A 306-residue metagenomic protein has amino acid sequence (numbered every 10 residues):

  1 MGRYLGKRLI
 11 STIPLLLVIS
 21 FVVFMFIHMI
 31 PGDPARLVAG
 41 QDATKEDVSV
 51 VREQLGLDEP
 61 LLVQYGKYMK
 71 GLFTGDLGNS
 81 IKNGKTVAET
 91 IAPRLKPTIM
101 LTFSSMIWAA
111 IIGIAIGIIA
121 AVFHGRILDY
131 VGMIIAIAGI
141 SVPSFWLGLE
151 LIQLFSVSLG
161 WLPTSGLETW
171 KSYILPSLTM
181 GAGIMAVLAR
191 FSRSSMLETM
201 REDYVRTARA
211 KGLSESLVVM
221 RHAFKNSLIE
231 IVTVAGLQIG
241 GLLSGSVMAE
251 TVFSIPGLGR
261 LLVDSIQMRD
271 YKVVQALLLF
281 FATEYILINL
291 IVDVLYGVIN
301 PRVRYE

Functional and structural regions predicted by a protein language model:
G2-Y4, I91-L128, L167-E306: Alpha-helical transmembrane segments of integral membrane proteins, especially multi-pass inner/plasma-membrane
G6-L16: N-terminal signal-anchor/signal peptide hydrophobic helix marking the start of the first transmembrane segment
L15, I19, V23, S144 (+3 more regions): Alpha-helical transmembrane segments of multipass membrane proteins
L15-G66, N83, S156-L175: Hydrophobic alpha-helical transmembrane segments of membrane transport/permease proteins and related membrane-embedded
L17-F21, F103-I107, E150-L151, L279: Hydrophobic alpha-helical transmembrane segments of multi-pass integral membrane proteins
I30, G139-V142, L243: Transmembrane helix irregularities
D58-I114: An internal, D/E-rich "acidic patch" concept
G84, M133-S194, Q267: Membrane-water interface segments at transmembrane-helix boundaries in multipass membrane proteins
